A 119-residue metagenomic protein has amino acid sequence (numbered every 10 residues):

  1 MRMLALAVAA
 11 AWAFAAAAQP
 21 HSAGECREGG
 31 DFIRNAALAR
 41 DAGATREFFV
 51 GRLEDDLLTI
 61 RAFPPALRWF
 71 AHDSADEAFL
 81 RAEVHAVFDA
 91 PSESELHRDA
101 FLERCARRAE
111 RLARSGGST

Functional and structural regions predicted by a protein language model:
M1-A9: Sec-dependent signal peptide recognition, specifically the positively charged N-region followed immediately by
A13-A16: N-terminal signal peptide c-region/cleavage motif recognized by signal peptidases
Q19-H21: Boundary of Sec targeting at the N-terminus
L38-A44: Short acidic-aromatic low-complexity motifs
A44, F48-T119: Compact alpha-helical subdomains of small soluble proteins
